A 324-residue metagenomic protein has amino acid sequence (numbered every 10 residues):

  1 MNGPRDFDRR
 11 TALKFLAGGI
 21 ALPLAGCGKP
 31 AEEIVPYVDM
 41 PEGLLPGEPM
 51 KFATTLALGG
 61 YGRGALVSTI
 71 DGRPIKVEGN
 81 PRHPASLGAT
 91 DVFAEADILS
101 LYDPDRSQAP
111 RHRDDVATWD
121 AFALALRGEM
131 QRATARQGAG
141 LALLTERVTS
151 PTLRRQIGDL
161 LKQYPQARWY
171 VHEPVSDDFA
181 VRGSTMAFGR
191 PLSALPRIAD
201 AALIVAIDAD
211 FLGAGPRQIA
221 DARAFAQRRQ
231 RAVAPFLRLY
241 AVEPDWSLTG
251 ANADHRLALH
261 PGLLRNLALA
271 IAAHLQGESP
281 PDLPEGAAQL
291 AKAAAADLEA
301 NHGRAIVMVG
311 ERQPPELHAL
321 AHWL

Functional and structural regions predicted by a protein language model:
M1-P280, E285-G286, K292: N-terminal export/assembly segments and adjacent metallocofactor-ligating motifs of anaerobic energy-metabolism
G140, G303-R304: Residues that mark the start of a beta-strand
L290-A293, R304: Residue-level detector of intrinsically disordered, flexible termini and proteolytic processing junctions
R304, V309-W323: Acidic catalytic cores of enzymes that act on phosphate-bearing nucleotides/polynucleotides
